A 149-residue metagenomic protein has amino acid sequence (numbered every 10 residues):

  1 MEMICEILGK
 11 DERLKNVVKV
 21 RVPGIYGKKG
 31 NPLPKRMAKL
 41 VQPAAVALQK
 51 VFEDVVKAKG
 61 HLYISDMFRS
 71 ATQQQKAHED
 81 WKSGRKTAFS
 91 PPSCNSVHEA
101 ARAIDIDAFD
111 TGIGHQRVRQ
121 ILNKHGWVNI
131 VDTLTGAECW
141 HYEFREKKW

Functional and structural regions predicted by a protein language model:
M1-G9: N-terminal secretory targeting signals
M3, Q75-A88: Substrate-binding cleft of extracellular glycoside hydrolase catalytic domains
G9-D66: Active-site acidic/histidine clusters and adjacent loop/turn architecture that either coordinate catalytic ions
L40, A44-V51, Q73, A77 (+1 more regions): Stable alpha-helical elements in mature extracytoplasmic
E53-K57, E79-S83, N123, W127: Sec-exported extracytoplasmic/periplasmic mature domains
Y63-H78: Acidic helix-start/capping segments at beta-turn-to-alpha-helix junctions
G84-W149: Catalytic cores and adjacent binding grooves of peptidoglycan-active enzymes
